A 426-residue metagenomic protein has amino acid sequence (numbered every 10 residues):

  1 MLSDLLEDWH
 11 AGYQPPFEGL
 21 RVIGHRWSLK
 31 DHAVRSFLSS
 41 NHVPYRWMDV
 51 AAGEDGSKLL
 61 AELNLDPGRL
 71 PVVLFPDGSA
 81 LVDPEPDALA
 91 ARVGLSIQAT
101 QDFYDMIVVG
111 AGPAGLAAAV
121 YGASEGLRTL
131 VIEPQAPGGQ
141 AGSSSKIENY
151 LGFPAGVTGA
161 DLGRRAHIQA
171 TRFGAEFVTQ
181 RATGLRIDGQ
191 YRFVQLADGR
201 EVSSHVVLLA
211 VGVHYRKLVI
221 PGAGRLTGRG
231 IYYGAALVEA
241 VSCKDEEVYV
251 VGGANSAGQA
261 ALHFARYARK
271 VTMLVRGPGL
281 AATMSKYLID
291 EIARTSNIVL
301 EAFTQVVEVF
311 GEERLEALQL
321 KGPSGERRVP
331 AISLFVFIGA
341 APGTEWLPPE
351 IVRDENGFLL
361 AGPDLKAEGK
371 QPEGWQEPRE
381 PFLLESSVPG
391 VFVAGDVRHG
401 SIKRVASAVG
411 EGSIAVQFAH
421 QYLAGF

Functional and structural regions predicted by a protein language model:
M1-W9, L89-R92: Receiver (REC) domain switch/output surface
D4-R21: N-terminal leader/targeting and pre-domain segments
F17-E18, V22-E54, L63, L70 (+4 more regions): Beta1-alpha1 glycine-rich phosphate/pyrophosphate-binding loop at the start of Rossmann-like nucleotide-binding domains
E18, G163-S204, V211, A265-P378 (+1 more regions): A Rossmann-like FAD-binding core segment of flavoenzymes
H25, M48-V50, Q180, G234 (+2 more regions): Conserved beta-strand termini and adjacent loop/short-helix elements that scaffold enzyme active sites in alpha/beta
A52, S57-V109, E125, G142-S143 (+4 more regions): FAD-binding core/adjacent interface of flavoenzyme oxidoreductases
A99-P137, V219, T227, Y233-K286 (+3 more regions): Rossmann-like dinucleotide/flavin-binding elements
